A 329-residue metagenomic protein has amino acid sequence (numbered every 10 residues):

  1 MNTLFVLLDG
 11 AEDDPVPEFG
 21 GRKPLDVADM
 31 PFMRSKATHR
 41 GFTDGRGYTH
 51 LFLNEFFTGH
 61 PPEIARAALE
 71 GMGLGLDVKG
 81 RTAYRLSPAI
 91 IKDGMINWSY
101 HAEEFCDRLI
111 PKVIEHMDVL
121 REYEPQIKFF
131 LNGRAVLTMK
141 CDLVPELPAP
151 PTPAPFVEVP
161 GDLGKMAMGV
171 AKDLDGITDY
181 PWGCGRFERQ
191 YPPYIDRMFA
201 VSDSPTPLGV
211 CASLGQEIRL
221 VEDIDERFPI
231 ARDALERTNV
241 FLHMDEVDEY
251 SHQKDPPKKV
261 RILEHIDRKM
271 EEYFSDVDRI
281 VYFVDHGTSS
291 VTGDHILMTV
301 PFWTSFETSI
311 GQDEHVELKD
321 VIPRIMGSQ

Functional and structural regions predicted by a protein language model:
M1-Q329: Feature captures the catalytic ectodomains and active-site-proximal regions of enzymes that hydrolyze or transfer
